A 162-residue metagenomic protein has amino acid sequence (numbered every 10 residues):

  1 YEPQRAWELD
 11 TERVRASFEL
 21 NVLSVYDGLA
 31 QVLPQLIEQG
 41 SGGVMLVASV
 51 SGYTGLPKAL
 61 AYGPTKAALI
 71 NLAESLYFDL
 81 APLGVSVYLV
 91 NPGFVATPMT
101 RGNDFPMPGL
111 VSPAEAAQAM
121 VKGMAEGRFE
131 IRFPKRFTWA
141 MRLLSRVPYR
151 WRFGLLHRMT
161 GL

Functional and structural regions predicted by a protein language model:
Q4-A6, D10-F18: Substrate-binding pocket helix/loop in short-chain dehydrogenase/reductase
W7, L56-L60: Active-site loop immediately N-terminal to the catalytic Tyr-X3-Lys motif of short-chain dehydrogenase/reductase
L29, T65: Active-site helix of classical SDR
Q31-G40: A short helix-coil junction within the Rossmann-fold of NAD(P)-dependent oxidoreductases
P34, F78-D79: Alpha-helical segment proximal to the catalytic Tyr-Lys
S49: Residue(s) in the substrate-gating loop at a strand-loop-helix junction that position the organic substrate next
L89, F105-W139: C-terminal helical subdomain
